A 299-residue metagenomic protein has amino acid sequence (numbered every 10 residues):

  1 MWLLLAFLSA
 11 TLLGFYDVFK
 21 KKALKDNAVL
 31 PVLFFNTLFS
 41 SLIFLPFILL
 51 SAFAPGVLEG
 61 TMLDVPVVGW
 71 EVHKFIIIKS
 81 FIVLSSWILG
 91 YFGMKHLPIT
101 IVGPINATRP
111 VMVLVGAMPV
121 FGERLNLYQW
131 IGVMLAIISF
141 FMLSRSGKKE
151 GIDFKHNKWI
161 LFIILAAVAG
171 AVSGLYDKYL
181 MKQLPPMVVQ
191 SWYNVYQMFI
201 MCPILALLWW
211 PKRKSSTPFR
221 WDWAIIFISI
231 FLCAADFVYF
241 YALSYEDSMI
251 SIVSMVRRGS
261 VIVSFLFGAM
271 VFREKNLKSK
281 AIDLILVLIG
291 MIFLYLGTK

Functional and structural regions predicted by a protein language model:
M1-K20, K25-L30, F35-F81, W87-L97 (+5 more regions): Membrane-interface interhelical linkers
M1-L12, D64-I82, G122-I138, M187-F199 (+1 more regions): Structural signature of hydrophobic alpha-helical transmembrane segments
M1-T11, T108-V168, K178, N276-K299: Juxtamembrane helix-loop boundary signature in multi-pass membrane transporters
G14, V18, L45, S80 (+9 more regions): Hydrophobic/small/kink-forming positions within alpha-helical transmembrane segments of polytopic membrane proteins
V32-L33, V102, V189: Juxtamembrane helix-start motifs in multi-pass secondary transporters
F39-I43, I105-P119, Y196-P203, A235 (+3 more regions): Alpha-helical transmembrane segments of compact multi-pass small-molecule transporters, enriched in specific families
K178-K182, F240-D247: Short amphipathic helix-loop junctions that connect adjacent transmembrane helices in Major Facilitator Superfamily/SLC
